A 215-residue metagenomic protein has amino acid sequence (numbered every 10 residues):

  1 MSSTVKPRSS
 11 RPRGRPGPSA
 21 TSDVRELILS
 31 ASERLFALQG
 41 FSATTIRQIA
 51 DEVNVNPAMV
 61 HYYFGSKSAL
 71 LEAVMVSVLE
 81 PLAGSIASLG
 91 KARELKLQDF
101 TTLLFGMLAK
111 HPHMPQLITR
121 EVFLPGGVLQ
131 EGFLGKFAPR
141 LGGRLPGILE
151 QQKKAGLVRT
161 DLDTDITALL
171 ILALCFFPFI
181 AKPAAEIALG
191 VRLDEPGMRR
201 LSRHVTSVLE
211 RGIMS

Functional and structural regions predicted by a protein language model:
M1-R13, L103-K110, P139-A155, L170-S215: C-terminal peripheral helix-coil segments that are non-catalytic and often amphipathic
S2, L27, A31, L35-A69 (+1 more regions): Helix-turn-helix
P12-P18, V24: Short Lys/Arg-rich basic patches
L38-S42, H111, A155: Short coil/turn segments at alpha/beta junctions that flank glycine-rich nucleotide-binding fingerprints
L71, K110-G132, K182-A188: Amphipathic alpha-helical segments used for helix-helix packing
V76-P81: Short, basic, alpha-helical segments at the C-terminal edge of helix-turn-helix-like DNA-binding modules
I86-Q116, T164-A168, R199-S202: Hydrophobic alpha-helical connector segments
